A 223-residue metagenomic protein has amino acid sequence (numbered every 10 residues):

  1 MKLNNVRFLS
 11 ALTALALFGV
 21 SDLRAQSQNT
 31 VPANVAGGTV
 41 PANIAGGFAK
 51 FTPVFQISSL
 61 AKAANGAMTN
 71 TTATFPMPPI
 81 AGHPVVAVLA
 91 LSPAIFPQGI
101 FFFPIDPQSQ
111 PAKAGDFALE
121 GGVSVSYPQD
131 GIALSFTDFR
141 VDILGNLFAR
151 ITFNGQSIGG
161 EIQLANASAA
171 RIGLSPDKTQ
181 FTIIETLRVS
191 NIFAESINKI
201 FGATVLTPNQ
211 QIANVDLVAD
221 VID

Functional and structural regions predicted by a protein language model:
M1-S10: Bacterial N-terminal signal peptides that target proteins for export
N4, L23-A25: Intrinsic low-complexity/disordered segments
S10-G19: Bacterial N-terminal signal peptides
A25-A112, F181, T186-D223: N-terminal segment immediately downstream of the Sec signal-peptide cleavage site in secreted/extracellular proteins
P79-G160: Predominantly extracellular/secreted and cell-surface proteins with exposed, flexible low-complexity segments
S135-N191: An exposed acidic His-Trp-rich patch
